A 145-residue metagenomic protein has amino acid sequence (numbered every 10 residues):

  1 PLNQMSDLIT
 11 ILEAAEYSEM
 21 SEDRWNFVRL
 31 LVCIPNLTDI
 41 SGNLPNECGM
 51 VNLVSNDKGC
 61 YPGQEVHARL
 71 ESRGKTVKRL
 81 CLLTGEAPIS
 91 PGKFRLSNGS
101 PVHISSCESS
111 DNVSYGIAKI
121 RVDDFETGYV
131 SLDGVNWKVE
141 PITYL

Functional and structural regions predicted by a protein language model:
P1-N36: Acidic, low-complexity central loop/insert segments
Y17-M20, S55-K58, S72: A generic local secondary-structure boundary/capping motif
V28, N43, C48-V54, P62-Q64 (+1 more regions): Glycine-rich, small/acidic residue-mixed loop/short-helix segments
